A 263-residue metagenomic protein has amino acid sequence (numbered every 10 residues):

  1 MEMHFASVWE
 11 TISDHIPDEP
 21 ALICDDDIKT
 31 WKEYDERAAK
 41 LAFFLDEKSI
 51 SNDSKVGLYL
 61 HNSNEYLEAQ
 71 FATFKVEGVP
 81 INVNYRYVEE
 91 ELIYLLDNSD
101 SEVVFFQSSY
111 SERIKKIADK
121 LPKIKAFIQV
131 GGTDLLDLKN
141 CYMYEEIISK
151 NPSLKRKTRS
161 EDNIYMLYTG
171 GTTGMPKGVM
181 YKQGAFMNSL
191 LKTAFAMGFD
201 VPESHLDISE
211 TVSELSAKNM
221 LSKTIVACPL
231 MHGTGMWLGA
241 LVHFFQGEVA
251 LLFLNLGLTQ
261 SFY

Functional and structural regions predicted by a protein language model:
M1-A21, E36: A short N-terminal helical cap/helix-turn-helix that marks the beginning of AMP-binding/adenylate-forming
M1-M3, L135-N163: Flexible, low-complexity linker/hinge segments
D18-S63, Q70-F71, V88-I93: Conserved AMP-binding/adenylate-forming core of the ANL superfamily
T30-K32, I164-S204: Conserved AMP-binding A3 loop
E47-K48, K75-E146: Structural core segment of the AMP-binding/adenylate-forming
H61-I81, Y85-E89, D97-V103, S222-K223 (+1 more regions): A short helix-loop-beta submotif of the ANL/AMP-binding
N151-Y168, G174-M175, E214-K223: Conserved pre-ATP/AMP-binding loop-to-beta segment of ANL
S189-V226, M231-Y263: Conserved AMP-binding/adenylation subdomain of ANL enzymes
